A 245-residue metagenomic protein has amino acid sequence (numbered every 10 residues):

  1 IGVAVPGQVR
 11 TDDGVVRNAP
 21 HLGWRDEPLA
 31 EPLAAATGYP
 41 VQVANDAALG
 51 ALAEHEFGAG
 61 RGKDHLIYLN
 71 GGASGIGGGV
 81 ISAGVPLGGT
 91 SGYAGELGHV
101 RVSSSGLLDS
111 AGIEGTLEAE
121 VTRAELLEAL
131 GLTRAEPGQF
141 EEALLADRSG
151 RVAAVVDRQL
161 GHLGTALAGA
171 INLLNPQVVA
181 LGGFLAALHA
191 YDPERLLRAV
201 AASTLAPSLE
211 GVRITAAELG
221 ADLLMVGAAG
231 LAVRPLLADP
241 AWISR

Functional and structural regions predicted by a protein language model:
I1-A4, Q8-T116, P240-S244: Phosphate-binding/catalytic loop of phosphoryl-transfer enzymes
D12, A35-G38, E56-F57, R61-K63 (+2 more regions): ATP-binding/phosphotransfer module of carbohydrate and carboxylate kinases, centering on a glycine-rich
